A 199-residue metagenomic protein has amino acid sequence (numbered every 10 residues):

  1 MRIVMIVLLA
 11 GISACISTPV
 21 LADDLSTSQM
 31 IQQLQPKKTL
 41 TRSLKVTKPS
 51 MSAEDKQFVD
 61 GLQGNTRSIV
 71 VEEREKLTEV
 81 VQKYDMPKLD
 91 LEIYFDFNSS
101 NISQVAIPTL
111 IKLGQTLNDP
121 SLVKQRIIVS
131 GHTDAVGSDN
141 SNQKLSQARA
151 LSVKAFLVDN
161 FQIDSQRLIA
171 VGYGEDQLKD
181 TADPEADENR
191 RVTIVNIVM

Functional and structural regions predicted by a protein language model:
R2-L9, S13-Y84: N-terminal targeting leaders that direct proteins to extracytoplasmic destinations
Q29, Q57, N101, V105-K112 (+2 more regions): Extracytoplasmic/secreted proteins, especially bacterial periplasmic and envelope-associated proteins
S52, V70, S99-I107, Q143-S146 (+2 more regions): Solvent-exposed, acidic/flexible segments
G61, N65, V80, L113-P120 (+1 more regions): Structured segments of extracytoplasmic/periplasmic soluble domains in secreted or envelope-associated proteins
E72, M86-E92, K112, L122-K124 (+2 more regions): Extracytoplasmic
R74, F95-S130, V158-D159, I194-M199: Periplasmic peptidoglycan-binding/anchoring modules of Gram-negative envelope and division proteins
I93-N101, V136-S141: Short coil/turn segments at secondary-structure junctions
H132-M199: Periplasmic OmpA-like peptidoglycan-binding domain that tethers envelope proteins to the cell wall
